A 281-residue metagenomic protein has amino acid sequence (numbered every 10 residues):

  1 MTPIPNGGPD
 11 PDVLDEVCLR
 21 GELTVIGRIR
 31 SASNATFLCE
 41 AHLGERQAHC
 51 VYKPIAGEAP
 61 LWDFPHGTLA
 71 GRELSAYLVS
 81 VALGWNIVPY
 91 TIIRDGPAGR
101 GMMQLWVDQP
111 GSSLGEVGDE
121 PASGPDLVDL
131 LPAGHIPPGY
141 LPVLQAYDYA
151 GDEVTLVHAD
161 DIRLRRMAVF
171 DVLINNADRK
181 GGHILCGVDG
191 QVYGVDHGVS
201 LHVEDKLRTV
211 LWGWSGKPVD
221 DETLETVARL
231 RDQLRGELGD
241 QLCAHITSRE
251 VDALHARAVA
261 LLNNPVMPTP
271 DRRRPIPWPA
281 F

Functional and structural regions predicted by a protein language model:
M1-L19: Juxta-kinase regulatory segment immediately upstream of eukaryotic protein kinase catalytic domains
T2-I4, D148-A150, H245: Broad phosphate/nucleotide-binding scaffolds in NTP-utilizing and phosphate-metabolizing enzymes
E16-Y149, E153-V154, V169-A177, V188-V195: Conserved ATP-binding subdomain of kinase catalytic cores across diverse folds
P65-H66, G187-F281: C-terminal catalytic region of ATP-dependent kinase domains
L156-D160: Helix-boundary and loop/linker segments of multi-pass membrane transporters
I162-M167: Alpha-helical scaffolds flanking conserved acidic
I174, G181, V199: Short, glycine/acidic-enriched loop or turn micro-motifs at the edges of active sites
G182-C186: Hydrophobic residue at the +6 position relative to the catalytic HRD Asp in the kinase catalytic loop
